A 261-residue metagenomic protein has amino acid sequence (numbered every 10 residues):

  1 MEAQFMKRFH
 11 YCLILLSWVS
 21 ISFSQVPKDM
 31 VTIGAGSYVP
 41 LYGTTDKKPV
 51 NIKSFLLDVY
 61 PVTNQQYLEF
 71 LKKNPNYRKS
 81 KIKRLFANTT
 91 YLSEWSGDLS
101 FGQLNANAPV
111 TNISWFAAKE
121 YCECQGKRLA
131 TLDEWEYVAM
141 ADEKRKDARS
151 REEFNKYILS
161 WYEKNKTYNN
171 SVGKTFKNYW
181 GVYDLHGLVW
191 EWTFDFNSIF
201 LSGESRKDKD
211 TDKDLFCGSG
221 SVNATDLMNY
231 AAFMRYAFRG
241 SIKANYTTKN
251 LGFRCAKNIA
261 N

Functional and structural regions predicted by a protein language model:
M1-K7: N-terminal secretory signal peptides that target proteins for export/translocation
K7-I14: Sec-dependent signal peptide recognition, specifically the positively charged N-region followed immediately by
V26-N88, N112-F116, G187: A short glycine-rich, aromatic-capped structural motif
T32, W95-A237, A244-K249: Functional-site microenvironments in short loops/helix caps that host divalent-cation chemistry
T44-K47, F238-A244: Short, P/G- and charge-enriched loop/turn segments at secondary-structure junctions
V62, D195-N197, A260-N261: Acidic glycine-/aspartate-rich tracts in secreted/extracellular proteins
T248-N261: Short, structured beta-strand segments at or near domain termini in extracellular proteins/domains
